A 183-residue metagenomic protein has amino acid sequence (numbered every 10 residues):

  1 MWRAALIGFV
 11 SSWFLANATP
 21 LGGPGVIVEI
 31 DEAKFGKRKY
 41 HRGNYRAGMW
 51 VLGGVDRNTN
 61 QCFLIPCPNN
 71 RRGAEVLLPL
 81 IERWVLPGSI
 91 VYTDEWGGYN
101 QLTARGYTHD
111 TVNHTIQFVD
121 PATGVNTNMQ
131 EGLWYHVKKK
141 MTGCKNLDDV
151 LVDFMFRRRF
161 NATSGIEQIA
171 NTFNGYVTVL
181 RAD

Functional and structural regions predicted by a protein language model:
M1-D183: Residue-level recognition of single "structural anchor" positions that define or cap local secondary structure
